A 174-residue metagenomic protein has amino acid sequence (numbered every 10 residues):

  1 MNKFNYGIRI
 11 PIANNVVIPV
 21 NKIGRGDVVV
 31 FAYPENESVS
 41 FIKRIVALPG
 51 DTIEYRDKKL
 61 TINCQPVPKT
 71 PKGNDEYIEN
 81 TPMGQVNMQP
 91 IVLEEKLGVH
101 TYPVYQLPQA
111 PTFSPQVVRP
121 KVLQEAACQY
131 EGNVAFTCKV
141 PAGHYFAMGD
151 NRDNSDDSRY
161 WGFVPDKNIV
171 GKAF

Functional and structural regions predicted by a protein language model:
M1-F174: Soluble "head" domains of membrane/secretory-pathway proteins
